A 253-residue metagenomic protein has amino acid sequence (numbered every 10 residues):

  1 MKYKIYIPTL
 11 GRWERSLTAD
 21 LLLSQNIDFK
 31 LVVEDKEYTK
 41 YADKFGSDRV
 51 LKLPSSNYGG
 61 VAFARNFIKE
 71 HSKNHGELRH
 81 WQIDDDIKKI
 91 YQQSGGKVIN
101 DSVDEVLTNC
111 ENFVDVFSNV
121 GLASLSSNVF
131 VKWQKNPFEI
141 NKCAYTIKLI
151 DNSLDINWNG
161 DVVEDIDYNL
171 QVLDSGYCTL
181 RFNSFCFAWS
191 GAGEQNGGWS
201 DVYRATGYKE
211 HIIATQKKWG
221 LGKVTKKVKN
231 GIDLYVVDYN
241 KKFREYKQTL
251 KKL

Functional and structural regions predicted by a protein language model:
M1-K4, G11-E14, G160, I166-L253: C-terminal catalytic/acceptor-binding lobe
K2-I5, I27-L31, D48-L51, V120-A123 (+1 more regions): Hydrophobic beta-strand segments of well-ordered beta-sheets in folded domains
K4-I27, V33, E37-K44: Short, well-formed alpha-helical segments that are part of the catalytic scaffolds of diverse glycosyltransferases
G11-R12, D86-K88, N128-V131, C186-F187: Short, solvent-exposed loop/turn segments at secondary-structure junctions
L31, R79-I83, G121-S126, T179-N183 (+1 more regions): A structural signal for short, well-ordered beta-strand segments and their strand-loop junctions that often border
V33-I83, K88-I99: Active-site-proximal specificity loops/subdomain of glycosyltransferases
F67, E105, N109-N112, E210 (+1 more regions): Alpha-helical elements of Rossmann-like donor-binding domains used by nucleotide-donor carbohydrate transfer enzymes
I90-D174, S190: Conserved catalytic core of nucleotide-sugar-dependent glycosyltransferases
